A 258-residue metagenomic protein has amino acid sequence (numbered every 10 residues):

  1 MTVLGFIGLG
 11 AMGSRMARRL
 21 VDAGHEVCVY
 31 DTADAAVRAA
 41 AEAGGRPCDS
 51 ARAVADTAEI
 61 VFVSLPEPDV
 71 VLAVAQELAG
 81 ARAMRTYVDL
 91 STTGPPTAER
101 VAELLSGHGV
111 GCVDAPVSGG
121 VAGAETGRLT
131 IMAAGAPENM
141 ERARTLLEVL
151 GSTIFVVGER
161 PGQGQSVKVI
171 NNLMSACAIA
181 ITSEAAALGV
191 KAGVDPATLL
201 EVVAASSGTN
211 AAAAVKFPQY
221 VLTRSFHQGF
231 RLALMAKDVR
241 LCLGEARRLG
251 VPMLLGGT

Functional and structural regions predicted by a protein language model:
M1-V63, R85: NAD(P)+-binding Rossmann beta1-loop-alpha1 motif at the extreme N-terminus of oxidoreductases
L4, Y87, T92-L173: Rossmann-fold dinucleotide-binding core
V27, P47, G111-V113, I154 (+2 more regions): Hydrophobic beta-strand scaffold residues
A51-G111: Rossmann-fold NAD(P) dinucleotide-binding segment
L104, M132-Q163, S175-A211, E245 (+1 more regions): Internal alpha-helical scaffold of NAD(P)-dependent oxidoreductase catalytic cores
Q165, M174, V215-T258: Interdomain hinge/lid region at the active-site interface of Rossmann-like NAD(P)-dependent oxidoreductases
